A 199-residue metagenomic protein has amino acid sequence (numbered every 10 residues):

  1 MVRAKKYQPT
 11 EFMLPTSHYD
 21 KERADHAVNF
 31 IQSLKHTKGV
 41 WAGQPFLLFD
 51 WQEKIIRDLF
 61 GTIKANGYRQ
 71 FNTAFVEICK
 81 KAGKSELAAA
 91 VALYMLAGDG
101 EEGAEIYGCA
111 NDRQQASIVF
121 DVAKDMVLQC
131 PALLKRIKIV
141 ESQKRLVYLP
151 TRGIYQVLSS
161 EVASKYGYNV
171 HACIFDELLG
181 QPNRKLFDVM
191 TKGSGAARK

Functional and structural regions predicted by a protein language model:
M1-K199: Phosphate/NTP-binding elements of NTP-utilizing enzymes
